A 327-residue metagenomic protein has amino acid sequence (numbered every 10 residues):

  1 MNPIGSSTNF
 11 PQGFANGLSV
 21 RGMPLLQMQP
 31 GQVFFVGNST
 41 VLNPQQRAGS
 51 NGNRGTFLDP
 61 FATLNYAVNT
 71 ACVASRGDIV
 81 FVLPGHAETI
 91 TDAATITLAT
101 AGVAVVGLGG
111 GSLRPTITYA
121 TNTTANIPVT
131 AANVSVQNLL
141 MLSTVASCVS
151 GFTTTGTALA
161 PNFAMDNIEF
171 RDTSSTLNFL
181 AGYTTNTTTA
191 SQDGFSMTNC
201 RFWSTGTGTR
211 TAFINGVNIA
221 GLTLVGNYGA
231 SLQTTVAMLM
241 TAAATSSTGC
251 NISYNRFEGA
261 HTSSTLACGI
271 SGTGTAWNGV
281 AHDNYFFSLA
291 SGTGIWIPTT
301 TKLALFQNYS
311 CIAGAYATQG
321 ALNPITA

Functional and structural regions predicted by a protein language model:
M1-Q12, I295-I297, F306-Q307, C311-A327: Viral virion structural and adsorption modules
N2-Y66, P84, Y285, A327: Right-handed parallel beta-helix/beta-solenoid
G5, A15, V20, G31 (+19 more regions): Surface-exposed or flexible loop/turn and strand-edge residues in extracellular/cell-surface modules
F34-N38, A62-I90, V103-G110: Glycine-rich repeat segments that build the extracellular carbohydrate-interaction surface of secreted and virion
S39-A48, P84-E88, G109-S112, H261 (+1 more regions): Acidic glycine-/aspartate-rich tracts in secreted/extracellular proteins
L42, T89-I90, A101-S150, R171-S174 (+1 more regions): Right-handed parallel beta-helix/beta-spiral solenoid domain characteristic of secreted/periplasmic
G49-S50, L64-V73, E88-T100, P115-T118 (+7 more regions): Short, T/G/N/S-enriched strand-turn elements that build extracellular solenoid repeat scaffolds
G102, V106, A132-S143, L159-D172 (+6 more regions): Right-handed parallel beta-helix
